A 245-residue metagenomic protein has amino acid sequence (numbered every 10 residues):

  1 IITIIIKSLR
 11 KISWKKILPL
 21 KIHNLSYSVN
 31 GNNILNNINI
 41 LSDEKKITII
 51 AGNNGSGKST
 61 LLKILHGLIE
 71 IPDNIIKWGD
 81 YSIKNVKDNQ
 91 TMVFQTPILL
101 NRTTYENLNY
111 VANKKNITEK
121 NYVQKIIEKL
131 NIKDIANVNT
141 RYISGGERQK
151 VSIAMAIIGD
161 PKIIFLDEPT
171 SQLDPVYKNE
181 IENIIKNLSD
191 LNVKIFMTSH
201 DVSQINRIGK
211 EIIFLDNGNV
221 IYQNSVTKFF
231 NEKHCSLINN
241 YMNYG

Functional and structural regions predicted by a protein language model:
I2-I4, N231-G245: C-terminal boundary and immediately downstream tail of ABC-type ATPase nucleotide-binding domains
H66: Helix-to-loop junction immediately C-terminal to a conserved catalytic motif
K120-I135: Conserved ABC ATPase "signature" region
N139-I143: Conserved ABC ATPase signature
I164-D167: Catalytic Walker B motif of ABC-type/P-loop ATPase nucleotide-binding domains
S199-H200: H-loop/switch region of ABC-family ATPase nucleotide-binding domains
I205-R207: A short, surface-exposed alpha-helical micro-motif characterized by mixed small hydrophobic and charged/polar residues
